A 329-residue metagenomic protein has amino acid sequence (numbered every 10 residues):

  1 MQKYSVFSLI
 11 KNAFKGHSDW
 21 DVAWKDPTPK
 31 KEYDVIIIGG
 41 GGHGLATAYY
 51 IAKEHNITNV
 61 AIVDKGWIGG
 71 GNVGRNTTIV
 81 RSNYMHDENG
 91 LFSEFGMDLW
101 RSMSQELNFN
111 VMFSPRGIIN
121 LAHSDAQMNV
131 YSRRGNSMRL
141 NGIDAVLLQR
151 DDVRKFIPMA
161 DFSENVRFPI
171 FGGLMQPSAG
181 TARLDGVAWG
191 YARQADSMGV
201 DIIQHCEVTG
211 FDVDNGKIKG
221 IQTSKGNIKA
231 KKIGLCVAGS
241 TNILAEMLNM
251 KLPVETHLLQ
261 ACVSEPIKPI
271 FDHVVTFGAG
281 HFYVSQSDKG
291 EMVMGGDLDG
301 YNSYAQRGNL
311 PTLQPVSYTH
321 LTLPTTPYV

Functional and structural regions predicted by a protein language model:
M1-D34, E54: Extreme N-terminal leader/targeting segments of oxidoreductases
K31-Y33, T223-K232: Core beta-strand elements of the Rossmann-like FAD/NAD(P) dinucleotide-binding domain in flavoenzyme oxidoreductases
I38, I228-A238: Short hydrophobic core segments
Y50-K53, V80, F109-G117, K217 (+2 more regions): Active-site substrate-recognition segment that forms the wall of the catalytic cavity or substrate channel
K53-N72: Glycine-rich FAD pyrophosphate-binding loop
T77-M159, H281: Dinucleotide-binding Rossmann-like beta1-alpha1 core, especially the glycine-rich loop that anchors the ADP
M175-S224: Helical element adjacent to the flavin cofactor pocket in flavoenzyme catalytic cores
H320-V329: Single conserved hydrophobic/aromatic residue that forms the stacking wall/gate of nucleotide- or nucleobase-binding
